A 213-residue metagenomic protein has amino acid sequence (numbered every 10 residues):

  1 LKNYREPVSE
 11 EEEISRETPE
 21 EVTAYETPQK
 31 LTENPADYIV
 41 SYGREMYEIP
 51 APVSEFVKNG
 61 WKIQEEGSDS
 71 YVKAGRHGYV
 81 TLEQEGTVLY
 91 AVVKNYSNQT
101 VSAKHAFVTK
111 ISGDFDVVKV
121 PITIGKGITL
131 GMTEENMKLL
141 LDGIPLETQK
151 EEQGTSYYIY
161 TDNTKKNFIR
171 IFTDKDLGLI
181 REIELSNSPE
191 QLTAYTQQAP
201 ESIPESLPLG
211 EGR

Functional and structural regions predicted by a protein language model:
K2-W61: N-terminal, intrinsically disordered, polar/charged segments of Gram-positive cell-envelope systems that serve as
R5-P7, Y25, E55-T100, M132-R213: A cross-family detector of function-defining hotspots
L31-S41, S112-T123: Acidic/histidine-rich, surface-exposed loop or edge segments in extracytoplasmic proteins
A36, P52, I124, N167 (+1 more regions): Residues that flank catalytic or metal-binding motifs in active/ligand-binding sites
I39-E45, P121-G127, T155-Y158, F168-I169: Short, recurring structural edge motifs at helix starts
E45-E48, V88, T129: Short, solvent-exposed loop/turn motifs
P50, V118-L141: Secreted/surface-exposed cysteine- and glycine-rich disulfide frameworks
T100-I122, Q191-Q198: Intrinsically disordered, low-complexity Ser/Thr-rich linker and spacer segments in cell-wall-related proteins
